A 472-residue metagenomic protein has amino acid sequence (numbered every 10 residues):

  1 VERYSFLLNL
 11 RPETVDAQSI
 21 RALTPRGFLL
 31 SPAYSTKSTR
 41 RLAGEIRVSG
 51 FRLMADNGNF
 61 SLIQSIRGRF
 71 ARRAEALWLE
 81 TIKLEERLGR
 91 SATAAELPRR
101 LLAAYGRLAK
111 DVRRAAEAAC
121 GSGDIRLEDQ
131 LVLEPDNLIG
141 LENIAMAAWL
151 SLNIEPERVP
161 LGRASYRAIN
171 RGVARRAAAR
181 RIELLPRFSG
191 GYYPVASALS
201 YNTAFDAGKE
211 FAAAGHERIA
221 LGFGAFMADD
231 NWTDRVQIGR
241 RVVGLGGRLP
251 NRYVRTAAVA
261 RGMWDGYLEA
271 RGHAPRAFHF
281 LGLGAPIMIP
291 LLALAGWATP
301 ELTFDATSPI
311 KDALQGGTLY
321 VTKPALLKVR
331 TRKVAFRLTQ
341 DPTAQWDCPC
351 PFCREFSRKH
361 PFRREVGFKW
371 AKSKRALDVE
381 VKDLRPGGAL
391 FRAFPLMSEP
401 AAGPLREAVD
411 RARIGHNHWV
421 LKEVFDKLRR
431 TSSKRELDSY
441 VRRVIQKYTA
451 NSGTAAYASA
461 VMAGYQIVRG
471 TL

Functional and structural regions predicted by a protein language model:
V1-Q18, A22, I139-S151, R337-L472: C-terminal extensions of enzymes
V1-S189, I445, M462-L472: Non-catalytic, usually N-terminal nucleic-acid engagement modules in DNA/RNA processing proteins
Y4, Y34, Y105, W149 (+10 more regions): Sequence-level detector for tyrosine residue identity
D56, H279, H416: Histidine-centered active-site/metal-ligand motif
F60-I63, L84, A207, K311 (+1 more regions): Broad hydrophobic/π-residue packing in well-ordered secondary structure
R90-L97, P160-I169, G244-N251, L268-H273 (+1 more regions): Intrinsically disordered, low-complexity acidic Ser/Thr-rich regulatory segments
G190-G367: Glycine-rich phosphate/ribose-binding loops and adjacent secondary-structure elements that form binding surfaces
